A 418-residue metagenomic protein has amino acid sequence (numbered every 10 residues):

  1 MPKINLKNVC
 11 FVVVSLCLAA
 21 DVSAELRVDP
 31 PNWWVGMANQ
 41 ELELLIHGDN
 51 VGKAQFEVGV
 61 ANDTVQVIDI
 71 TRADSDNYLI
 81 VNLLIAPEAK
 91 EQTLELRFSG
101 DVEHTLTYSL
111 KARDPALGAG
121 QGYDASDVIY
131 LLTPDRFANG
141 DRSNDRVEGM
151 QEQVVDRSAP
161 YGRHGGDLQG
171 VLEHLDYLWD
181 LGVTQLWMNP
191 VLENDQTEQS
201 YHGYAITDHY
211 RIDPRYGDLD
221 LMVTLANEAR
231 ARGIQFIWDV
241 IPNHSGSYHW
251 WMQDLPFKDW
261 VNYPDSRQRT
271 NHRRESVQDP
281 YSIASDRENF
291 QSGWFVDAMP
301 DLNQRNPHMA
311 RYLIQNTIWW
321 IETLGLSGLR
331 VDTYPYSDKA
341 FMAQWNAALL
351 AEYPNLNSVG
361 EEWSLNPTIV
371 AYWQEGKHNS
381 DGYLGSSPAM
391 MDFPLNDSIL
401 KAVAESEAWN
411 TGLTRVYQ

Functional and structural regions predicted by a protein language model:
A24-K53, L110-R113, G120: Beta-strand/beta-sandwich contexts
M37-T93, R97-D101: Immunoglobulin-like IPT/TIG beta-sandwich domains and homologous Ig-like subdomains
S99-I234: N-terminal structural segment of carbohydrate-active enzymes
R136, N144, T184-Q199, D239-H249 (+2 more regions): Short, solvent-exposed turn/loop segments enriched in Gly/Ser/Thr/Pro and often Arg
V147-G149, Q196-D208, P242-D286, Y372-Y383: Aromatic- and acidic-residue-enriched segments that line the glycan-binding/catalytic groove of carbohydrate-active
V154-Q169, A205-L219, S247, F295-A310 (+2 more regions): The substrate-binding groove and active-site-proximal loops of carbohydrate-active enzymes, especially glycoside
A226, H244, N316-I318, E322-S327 (+1 more regions): Active-site-proximal helices and loops of the catalytic beta/alpha 8
